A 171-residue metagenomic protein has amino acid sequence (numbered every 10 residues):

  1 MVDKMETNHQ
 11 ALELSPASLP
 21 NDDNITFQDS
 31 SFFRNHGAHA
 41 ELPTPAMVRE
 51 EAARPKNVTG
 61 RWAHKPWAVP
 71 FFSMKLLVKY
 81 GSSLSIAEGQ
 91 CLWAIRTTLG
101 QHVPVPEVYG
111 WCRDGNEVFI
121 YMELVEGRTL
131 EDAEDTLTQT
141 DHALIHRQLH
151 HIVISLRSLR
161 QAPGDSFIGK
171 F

Functional and structural regions predicted by a protein language model:
M1-V58: Juxta-kinase regulatory segment immediately upstream of eukaryotic protein kinase catalytic domains
F32, A53-F171: ATP-binding pocket architecture of kinase catalytic cores
